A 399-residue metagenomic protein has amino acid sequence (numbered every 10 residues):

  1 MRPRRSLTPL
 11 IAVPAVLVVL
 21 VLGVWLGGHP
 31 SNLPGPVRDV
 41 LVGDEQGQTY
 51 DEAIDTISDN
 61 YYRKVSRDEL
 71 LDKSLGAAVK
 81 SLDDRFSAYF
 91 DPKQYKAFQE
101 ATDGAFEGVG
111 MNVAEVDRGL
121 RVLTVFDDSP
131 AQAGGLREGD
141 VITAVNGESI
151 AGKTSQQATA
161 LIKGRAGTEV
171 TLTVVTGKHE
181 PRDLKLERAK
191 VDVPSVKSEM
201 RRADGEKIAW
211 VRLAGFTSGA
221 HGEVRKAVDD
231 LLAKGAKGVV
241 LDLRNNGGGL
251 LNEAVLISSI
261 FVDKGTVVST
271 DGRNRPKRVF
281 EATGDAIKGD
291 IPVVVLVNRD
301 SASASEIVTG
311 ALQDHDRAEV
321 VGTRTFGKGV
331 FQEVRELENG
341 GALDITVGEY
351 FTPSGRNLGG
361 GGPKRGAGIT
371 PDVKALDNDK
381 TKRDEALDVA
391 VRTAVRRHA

Functional and structural regions predicted by a protein language model:
R2-A88: Terminal targeting/pro-maturation regions of precursor/exported proteins
S6, L10-P14, V18-L20, K197-A399: C-terminal "post-core" interaction segments
E45, D127-D140, S195-K197: PDZ/PDZ-like domain micro-motif
I54-S58, A131-T154, V239-D242: Conserved PDZ fold ligand-binding element
N60-L70, R85-D91, G238-V240, S269-D271 (+1 more regions): Surface-exposed patches in mature extracellular/periplasmic domains of secreted proteins
K73, R85-R121: PDZ/PDZ-like peptide-tail recognition elements
R118-R121, T143, Q157-S198, T346-V347: PDZ-domain C-terminal substructure recognizer with occasional recognition of PDZ-binding tails
V141-T173, E253, K328-G329, V334: PDZ domains, with a preference for the canonical peptide-binding region formed by the helix
